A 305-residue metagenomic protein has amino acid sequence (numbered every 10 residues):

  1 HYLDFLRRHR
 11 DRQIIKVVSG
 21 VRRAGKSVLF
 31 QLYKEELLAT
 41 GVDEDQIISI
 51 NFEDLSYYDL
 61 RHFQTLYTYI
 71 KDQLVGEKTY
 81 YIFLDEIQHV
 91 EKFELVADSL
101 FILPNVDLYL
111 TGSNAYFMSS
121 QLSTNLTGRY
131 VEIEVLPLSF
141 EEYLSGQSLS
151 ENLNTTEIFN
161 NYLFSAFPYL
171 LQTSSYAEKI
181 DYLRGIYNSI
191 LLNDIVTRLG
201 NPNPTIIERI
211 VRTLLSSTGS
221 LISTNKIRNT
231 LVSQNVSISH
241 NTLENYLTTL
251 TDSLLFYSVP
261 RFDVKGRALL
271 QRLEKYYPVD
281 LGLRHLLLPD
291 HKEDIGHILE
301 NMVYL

Functional and structural regions predicted by a protein language model:
H1-D11: Pre-Walker A adenine-sensing motif
V18: Hydrophobic anchor at the beta1->P-loop junction of P-loop NTPases
R22-R23: Walker A (P-loop) phosphate-binding loop of P-loop NTPases
S27: Walker A/P-loop
I48-Y80: Short glycine-rich substrate-engagement loop in P-loop NTPases that contacts/grips substrate
E94-L110, N114-A115, S123-N125: Conserved catalytic/switch belt of AAA+ P-loop NTPases
S113-A115, S120-L221, N225, L254-Y257: Interdomain motor-coupling "hinge/lid" segment immediately C-terminal to the ATP-binding subdomain of NTP-driven enzymes
Y176-L305: Accessory nucleic acid-recognition modules appended to NTPase machines
